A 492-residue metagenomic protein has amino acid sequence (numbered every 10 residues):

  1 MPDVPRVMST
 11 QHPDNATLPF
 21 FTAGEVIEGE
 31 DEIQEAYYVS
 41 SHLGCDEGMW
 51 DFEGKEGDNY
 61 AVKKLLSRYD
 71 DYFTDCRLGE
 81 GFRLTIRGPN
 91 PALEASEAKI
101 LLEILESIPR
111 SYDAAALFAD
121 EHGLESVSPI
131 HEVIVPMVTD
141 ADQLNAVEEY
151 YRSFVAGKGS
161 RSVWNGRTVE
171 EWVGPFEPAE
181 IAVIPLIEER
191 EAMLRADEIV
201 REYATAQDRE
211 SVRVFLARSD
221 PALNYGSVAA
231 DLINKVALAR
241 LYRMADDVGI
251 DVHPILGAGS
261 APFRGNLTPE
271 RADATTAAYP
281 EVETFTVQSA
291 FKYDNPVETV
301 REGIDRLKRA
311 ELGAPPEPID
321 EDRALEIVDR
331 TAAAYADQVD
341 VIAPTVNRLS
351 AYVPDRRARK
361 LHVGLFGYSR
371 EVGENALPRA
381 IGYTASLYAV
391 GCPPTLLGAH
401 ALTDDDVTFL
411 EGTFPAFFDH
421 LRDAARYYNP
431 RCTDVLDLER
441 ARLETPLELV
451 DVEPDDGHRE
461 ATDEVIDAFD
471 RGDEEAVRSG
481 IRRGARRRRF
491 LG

Functional and structural regions predicted by a protein language model:
M1-F52, Y60-D70, E80, E283-T284 (+1 more regions): Acidic, glycine-enriched catalytic cores built around paired aspartates
W50-V135, T139-Q143, Y150: Structured, charged N-terminal subsegments at the starts of enzyme catalytic cores and at intra-chain domain/subunit
E56-D70, I100-A115, L144-S160, M193-E202 (+4 more regions): Well-ordered, non-membrane alpha-helical segments in soluble/globular domains
F73, E171-G174, M244, D251 (+2 more regions): Generic recognition of flexible, low-complexity loop/linker segments
G81-N90, F118-D140, S162-E188, D208-S227 (+2 more regions): Core alpha/beta catalytic barrel or barrel-like domain that forms the active/cofactor pocket in diverse metabolic
L101, S126, P178, E189 (+4 more regions): Active-site-proximal structural scaffolding
S111-A115, A206, M244, L387-P394: Change "in soluble alpha/beta enzymes" to "in soluble alpha/beta proteins
R190-M193, D197-A274, Y279, S289-V341: A cross-taxonomic marker for long C-terminal extensions/tails that follow the last structured domain
